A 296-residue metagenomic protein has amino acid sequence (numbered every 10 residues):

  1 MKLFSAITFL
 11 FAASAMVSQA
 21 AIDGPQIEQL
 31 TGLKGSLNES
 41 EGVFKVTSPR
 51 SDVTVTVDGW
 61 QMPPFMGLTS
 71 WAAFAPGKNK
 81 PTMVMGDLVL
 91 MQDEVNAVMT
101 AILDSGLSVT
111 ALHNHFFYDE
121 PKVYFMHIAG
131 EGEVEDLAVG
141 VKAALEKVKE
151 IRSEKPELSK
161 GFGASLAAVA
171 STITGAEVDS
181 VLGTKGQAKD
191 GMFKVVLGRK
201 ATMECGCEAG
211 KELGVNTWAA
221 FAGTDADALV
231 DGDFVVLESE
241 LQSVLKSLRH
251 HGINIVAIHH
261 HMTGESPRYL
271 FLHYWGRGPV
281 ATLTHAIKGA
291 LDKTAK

Functional and structural regions predicted by a protein language model:
M1-K2: N-terminal secretory signal peptides that target proteins for export/translocation
S5-A15: Bacterial N-terminal signal peptides
A20-K122, A129-Y269, W275-K296: Long, contiguous binding/interaction regions
